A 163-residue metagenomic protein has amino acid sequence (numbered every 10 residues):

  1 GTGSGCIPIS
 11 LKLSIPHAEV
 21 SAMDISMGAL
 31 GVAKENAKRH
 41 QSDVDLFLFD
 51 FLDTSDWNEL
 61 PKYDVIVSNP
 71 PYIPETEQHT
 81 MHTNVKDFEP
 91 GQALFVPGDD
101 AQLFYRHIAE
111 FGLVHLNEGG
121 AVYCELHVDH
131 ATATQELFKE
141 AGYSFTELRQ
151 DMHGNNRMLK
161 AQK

Functional and structural regions predicted by a protein language model:
G1-T80: Conserved SAM/SAH cofactor-binding pocket of Class I
I7, A33, N69, V85 (+3 more regions): Residue-level signal for inorganic ion chemistry
R39, H82-V85, E140-A141: Glycine-rich, phosphate-binding/catalytic loops in enzymes
D45-F47, Q92, E147: Structural signal for short hydrophobic segments within the conserved structured cores of catalytic domains across
Y72-L103: Mobile active-site "lid"/loop adjacent to the S-adenosyl-L-methionine
G98-Q162: Conserved Class I SAM-dependent methyltransferase catalytic core
